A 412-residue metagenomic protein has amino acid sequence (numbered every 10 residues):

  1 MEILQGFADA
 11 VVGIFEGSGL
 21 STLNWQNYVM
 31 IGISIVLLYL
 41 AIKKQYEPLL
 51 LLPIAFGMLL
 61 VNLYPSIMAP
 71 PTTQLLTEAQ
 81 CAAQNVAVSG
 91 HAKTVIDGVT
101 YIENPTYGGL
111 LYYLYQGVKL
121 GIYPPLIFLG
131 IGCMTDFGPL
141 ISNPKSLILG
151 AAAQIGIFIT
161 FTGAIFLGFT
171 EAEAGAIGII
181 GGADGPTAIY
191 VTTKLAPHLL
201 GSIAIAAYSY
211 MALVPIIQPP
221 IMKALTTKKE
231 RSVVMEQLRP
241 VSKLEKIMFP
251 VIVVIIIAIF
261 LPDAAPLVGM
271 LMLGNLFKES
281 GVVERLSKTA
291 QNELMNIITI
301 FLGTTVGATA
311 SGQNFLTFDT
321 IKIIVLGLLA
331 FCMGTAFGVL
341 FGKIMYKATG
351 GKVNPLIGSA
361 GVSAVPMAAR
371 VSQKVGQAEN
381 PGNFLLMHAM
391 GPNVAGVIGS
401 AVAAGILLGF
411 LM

Functional and structural regions predicted by a protein language model:
M1-T22, T73-Y107, P220-M248, V282-K288 (+1 more regions): Intrinsically disordered, low-complexity non-transmembrane regions of multi-pass membrane transporters
M1-T77, T106: N-terminal alpha-helical transmembrane segments of multi-pass membrane transport and channel/translocase proteins
I35, L140-F161, S311-G338, A389-N393: Entry/N-cap segments of selected transmembrane alpha helices and their immediately preceding amphipathic helices
K43-L51, A69-P71, Y113-L114, M134-L149 (+4 more regions): Interfacial helix-loop-helix linkers and transmembrane-helix boundary segments in multi-pass membrane proteins
Q116, L120, L129-M134, L149-I159 (+4 more regions): Alpha-helical membrane segments and immediately flanking helix-loop junctions that form or couple to the substrate/ion
H198-I216, L326-G334, I357: Alpha-helical transmembrane segments
A206-V282: Membrane-embedded hairpin module used as a gating/binding unit in multi-pass transport and secretion proteins
V254-G338: Transmembrane helical segments that form the transport core of multi-pass membrane transport proteins
